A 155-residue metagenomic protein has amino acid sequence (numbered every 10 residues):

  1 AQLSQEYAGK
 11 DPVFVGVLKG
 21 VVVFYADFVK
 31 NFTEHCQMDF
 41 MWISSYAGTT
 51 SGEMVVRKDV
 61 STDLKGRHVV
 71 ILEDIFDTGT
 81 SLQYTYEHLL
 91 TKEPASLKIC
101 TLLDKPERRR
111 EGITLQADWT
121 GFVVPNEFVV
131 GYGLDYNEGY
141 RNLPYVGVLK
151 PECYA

Functional and structural regions predicted by a protein language model:
A1-A155: PRPP-associated nucleotide enzymes
